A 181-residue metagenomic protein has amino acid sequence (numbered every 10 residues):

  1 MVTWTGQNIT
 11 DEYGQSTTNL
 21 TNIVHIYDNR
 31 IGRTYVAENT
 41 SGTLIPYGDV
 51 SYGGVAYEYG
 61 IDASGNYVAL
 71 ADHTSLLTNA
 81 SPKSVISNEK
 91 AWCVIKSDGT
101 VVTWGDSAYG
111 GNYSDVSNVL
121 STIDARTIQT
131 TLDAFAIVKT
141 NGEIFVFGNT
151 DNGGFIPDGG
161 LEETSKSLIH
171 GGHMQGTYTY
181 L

Functional and structural regions predicted by a protein language model:
M1, H25, E38, S97 (+1 more regions): Long, low-complexity, Gly/Thr
V2-N19, Y47-T78, W104-S121, G148-L181: Short glycine/serine- and acidic-residue-enriched loop/turn motifs that recur at repeat junctions
T3-T5, R33-A37, P46, A91-V94 (+4 more regions): Conserved core positions of repeat-based scaffolds
T21-R30, S81-E89, D124-L132, S167-T177: Repeated scaffold domains used in trafficking and secretory/extracellular systems, primarily beta-propellers
R126-Q129, D133, I137-K139, F145-N149: Ankyrin-repeat and related helical/solenoid repeat scaffolds used for protein-protein interactions
